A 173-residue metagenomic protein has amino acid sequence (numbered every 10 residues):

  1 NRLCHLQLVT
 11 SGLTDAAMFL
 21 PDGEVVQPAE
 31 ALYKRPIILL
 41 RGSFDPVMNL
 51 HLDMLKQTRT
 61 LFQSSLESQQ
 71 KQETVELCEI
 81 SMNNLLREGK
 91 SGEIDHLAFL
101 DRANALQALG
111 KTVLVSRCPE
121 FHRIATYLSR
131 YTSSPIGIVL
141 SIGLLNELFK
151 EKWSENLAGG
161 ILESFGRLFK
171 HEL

Functional and structural regions predicted by a protein language model:
N1-L173: Nucleotidyltransferase catalytic core that binds NTPs
